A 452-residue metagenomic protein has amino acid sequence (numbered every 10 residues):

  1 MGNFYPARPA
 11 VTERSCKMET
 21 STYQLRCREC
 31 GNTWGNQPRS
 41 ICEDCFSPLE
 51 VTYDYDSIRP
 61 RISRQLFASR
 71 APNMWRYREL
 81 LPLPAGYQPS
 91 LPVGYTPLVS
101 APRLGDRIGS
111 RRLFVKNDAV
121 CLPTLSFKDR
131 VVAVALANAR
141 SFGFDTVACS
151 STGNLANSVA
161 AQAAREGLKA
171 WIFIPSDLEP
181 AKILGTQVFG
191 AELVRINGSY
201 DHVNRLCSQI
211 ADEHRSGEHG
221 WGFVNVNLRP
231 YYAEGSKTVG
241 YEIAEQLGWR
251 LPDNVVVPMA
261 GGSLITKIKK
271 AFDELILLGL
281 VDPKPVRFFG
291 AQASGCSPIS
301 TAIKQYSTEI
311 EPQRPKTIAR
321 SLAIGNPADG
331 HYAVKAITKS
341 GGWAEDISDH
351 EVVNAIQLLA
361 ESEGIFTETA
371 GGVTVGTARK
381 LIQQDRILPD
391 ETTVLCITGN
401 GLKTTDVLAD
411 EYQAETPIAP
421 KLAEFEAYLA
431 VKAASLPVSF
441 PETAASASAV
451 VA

Functional and structural regions predicted by a protein language model:
F4-Y5, F440: Aromatic (phenylalanine/tyrosine) cluster motif
Y5-K17: Short, Lys/Arg-enriched N-terminal segments with co-localized hydrophobic residues within the first ~10-30 amino acids
R14-A452: PLP-dependent amino-acid enzyme catalytic core
